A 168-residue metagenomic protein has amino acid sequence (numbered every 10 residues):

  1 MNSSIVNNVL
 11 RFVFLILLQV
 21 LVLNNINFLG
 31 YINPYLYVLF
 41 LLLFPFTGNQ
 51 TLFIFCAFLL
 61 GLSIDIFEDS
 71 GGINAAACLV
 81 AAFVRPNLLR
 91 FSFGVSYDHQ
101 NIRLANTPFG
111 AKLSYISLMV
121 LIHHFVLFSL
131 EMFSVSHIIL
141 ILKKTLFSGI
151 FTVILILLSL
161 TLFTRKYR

Functional and structural regions predicted by a protein language model:
M1-R168: Terminal, non-globular segments
